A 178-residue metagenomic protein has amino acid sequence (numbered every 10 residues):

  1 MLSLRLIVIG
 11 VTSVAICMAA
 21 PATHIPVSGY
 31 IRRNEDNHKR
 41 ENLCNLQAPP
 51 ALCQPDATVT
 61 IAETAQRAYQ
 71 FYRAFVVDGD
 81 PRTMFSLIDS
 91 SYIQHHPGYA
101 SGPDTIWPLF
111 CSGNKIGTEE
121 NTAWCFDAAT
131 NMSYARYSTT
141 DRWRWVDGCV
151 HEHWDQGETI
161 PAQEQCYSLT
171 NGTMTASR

Functional and structural regions predicted by a protein language model:
M1-G10: Classical eukaryotic N-terminal signal peptides for Sec-dependent ER targeting/secretion, especially the positively
R5, A15-R178: C-terminal and inter-domain tail/linker signature
